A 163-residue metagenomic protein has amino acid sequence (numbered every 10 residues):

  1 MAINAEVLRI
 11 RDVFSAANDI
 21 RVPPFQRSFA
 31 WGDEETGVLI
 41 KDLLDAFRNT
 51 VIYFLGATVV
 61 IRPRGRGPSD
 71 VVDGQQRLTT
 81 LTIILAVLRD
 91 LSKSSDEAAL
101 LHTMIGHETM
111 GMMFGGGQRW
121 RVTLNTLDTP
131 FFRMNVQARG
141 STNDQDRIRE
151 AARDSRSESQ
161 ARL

Functional and structural regions predicted by a protein language model:
A2-L163: Glycine- and hydrophobic-rich flexible loops that cap the catalytic core of alpha/beta enzyme folds
